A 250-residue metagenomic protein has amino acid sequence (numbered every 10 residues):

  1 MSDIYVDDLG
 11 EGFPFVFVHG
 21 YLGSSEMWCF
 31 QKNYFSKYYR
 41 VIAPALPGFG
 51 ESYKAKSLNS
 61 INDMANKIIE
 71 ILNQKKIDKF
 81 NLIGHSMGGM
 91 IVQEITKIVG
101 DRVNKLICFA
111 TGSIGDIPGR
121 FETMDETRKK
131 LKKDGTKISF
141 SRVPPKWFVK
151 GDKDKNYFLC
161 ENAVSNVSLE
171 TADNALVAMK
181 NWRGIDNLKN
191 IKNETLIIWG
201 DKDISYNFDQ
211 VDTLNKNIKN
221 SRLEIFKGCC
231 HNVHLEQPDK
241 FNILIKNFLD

Functional and structural regions predicted by a protein language model:
Y5-K54: Conserved HGGG/HGGXW glycine-rich cap/lid loop of the alpha/beta-hydrolase fold
N33, I42-I83, I98, I243: Active-site loop/oxyanion-hole signature of alpha/beta-hydrolase fold enzymes
G84-G88, V92: Gly/Ala-rich beta-loop-alpha elbow adjacent to hydrolase catalytic centers
Q93-I98, V103-K133: Flexible "cap/lid" loop of the alpha/beta hydrolase fold
D116-E122, K133-K189: Conserved alpha/beta-hydrolase catalytic His-Asp/Glu region
I191, I197-W199: Short beta-strand/loop motif that positions the catalytic acidic residue of the alpha/beta-hydrolase fold
K202-Y206: Acidic catalytic loop of the alpha/beta-hydrolase fold
C229-P238, N242: Catalytic histidine-centered segment of alpha/beta-hydrolase-like enzymes
